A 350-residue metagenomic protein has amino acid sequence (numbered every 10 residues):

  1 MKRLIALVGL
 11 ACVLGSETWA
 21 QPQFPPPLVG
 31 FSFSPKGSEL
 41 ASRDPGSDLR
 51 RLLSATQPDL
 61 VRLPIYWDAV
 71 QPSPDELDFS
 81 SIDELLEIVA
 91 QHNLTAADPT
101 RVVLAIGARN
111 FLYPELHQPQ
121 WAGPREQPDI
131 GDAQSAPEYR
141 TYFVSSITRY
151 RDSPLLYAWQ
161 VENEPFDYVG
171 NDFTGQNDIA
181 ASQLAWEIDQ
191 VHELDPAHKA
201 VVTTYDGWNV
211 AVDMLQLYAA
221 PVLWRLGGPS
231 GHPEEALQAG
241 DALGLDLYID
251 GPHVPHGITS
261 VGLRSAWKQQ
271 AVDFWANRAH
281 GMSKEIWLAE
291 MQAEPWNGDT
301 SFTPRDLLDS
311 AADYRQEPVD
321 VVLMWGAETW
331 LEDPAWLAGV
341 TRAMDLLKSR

Functional and structural regions predicted by a protein language model:
Q21-L49, P64: Boundary/entry segment of secreted carbohydrate-active catalytic domains
P27-F33, D59-L63, V102-I106, Y157-V161 (+4 more regions): Hydrophobic faces of well-ordered beta-strands that scaffold small-molecule active sites in alpha/beta enzyme cores
S32-L40, Y66-S80, G123-E138, E164-D178 (+2 more regions): The substrate-binding groove and active-site-proximal loops of carbohydrate-active enzymes, especially glycoside
P45-W121, T174-V202, S260-K268, S310: Aromatic-lined substrate-binding rim segments of carbohydrate-active enzymes
L52-T56, D78-R101, A122-V161, Q183-Q190 (+3 more regions): An active-site-proximal structural segment forming one wall of the substrate-binding cleft that immediately precedes
G107-P114, Y142-G175: Active-site groove signature of glycoside hydrolases
D178-S182, W186, E193-G298: Glycoside hydrolase catalytic-domain groove-lining segments
E285-R350: Substrate-binding cleft of secreted/luminal carbohydrate-active enzymes
